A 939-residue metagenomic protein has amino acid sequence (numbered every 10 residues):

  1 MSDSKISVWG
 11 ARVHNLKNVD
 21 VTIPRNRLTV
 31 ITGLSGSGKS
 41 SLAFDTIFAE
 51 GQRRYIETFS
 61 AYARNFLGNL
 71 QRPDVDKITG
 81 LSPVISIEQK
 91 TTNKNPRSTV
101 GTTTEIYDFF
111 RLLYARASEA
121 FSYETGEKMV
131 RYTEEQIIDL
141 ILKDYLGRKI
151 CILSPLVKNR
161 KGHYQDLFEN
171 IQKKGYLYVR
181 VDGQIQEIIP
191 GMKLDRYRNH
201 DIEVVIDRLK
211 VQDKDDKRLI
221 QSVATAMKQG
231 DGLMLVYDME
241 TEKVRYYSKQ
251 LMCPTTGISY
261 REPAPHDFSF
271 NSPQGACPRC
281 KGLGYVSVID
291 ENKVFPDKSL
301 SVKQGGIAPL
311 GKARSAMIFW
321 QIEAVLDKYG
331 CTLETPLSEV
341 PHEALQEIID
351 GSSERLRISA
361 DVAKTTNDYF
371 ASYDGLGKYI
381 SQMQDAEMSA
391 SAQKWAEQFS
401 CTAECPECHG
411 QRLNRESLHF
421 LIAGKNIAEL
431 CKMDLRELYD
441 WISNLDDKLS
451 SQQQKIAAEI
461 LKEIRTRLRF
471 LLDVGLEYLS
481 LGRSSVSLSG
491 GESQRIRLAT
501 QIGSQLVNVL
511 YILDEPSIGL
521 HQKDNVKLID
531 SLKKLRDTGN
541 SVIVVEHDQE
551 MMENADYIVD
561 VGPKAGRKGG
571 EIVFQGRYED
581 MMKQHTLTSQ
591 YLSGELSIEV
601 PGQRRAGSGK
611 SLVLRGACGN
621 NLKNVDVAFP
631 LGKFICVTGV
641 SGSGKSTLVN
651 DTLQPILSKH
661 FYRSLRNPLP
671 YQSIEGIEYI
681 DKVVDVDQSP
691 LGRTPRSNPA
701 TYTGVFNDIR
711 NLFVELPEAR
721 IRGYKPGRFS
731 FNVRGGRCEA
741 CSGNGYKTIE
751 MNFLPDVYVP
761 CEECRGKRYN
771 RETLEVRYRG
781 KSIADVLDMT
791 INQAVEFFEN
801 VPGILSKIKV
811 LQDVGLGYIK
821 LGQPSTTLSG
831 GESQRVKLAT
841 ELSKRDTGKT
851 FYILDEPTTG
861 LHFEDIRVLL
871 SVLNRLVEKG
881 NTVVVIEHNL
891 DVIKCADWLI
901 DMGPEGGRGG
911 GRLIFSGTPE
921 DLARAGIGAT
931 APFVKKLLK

Functional and structural regions predicted by a protein language model:
M1-K939: Conserved phosphate-binding elements of NTP-dependent enzyme cores
